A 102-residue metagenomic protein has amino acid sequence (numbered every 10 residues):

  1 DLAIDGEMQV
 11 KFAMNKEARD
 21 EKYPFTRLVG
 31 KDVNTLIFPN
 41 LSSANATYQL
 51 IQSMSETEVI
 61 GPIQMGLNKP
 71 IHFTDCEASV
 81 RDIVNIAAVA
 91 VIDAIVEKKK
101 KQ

Functional and structural regions predicted by a protein language model:
D1-T35: Active-site rim loops that border cofactor/substrate pockets in soluble metabolic enzymes
A3-D5, T35-F38, S42, H72-F73: Structured core elements
F12-M14, S43, T47, E58 (+1 more regions): C-terminal functional extensions of proteins
V29-S55, V59-I63: A C-terminal functional module that forms or caps the active site or interfaces directly with catalytic machinery
